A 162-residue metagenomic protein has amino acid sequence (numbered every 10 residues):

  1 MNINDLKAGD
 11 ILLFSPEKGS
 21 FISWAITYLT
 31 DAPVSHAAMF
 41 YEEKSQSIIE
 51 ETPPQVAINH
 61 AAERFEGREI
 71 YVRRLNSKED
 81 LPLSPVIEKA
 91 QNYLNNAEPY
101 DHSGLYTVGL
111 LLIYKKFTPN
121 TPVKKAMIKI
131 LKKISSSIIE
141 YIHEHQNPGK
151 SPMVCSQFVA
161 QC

Functional and structural regions predicted by a protein language model:
M1-C162: Cysteine-nucleophile amide-bond enzymes
